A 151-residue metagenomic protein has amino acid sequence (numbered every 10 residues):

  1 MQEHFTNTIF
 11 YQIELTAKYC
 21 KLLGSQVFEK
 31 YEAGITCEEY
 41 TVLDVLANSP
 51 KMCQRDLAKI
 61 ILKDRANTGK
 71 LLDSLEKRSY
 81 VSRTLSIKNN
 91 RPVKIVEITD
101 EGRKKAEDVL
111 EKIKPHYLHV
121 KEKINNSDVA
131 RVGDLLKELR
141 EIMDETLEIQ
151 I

Functional and structural regions predicted by a protein language model:
M1-H4, N126-I151: C-terminal regulatory/oligomerization modules of transcriptional regulators
M1-Y31, Y80: N-terminal leader segment of winged-helix/HTH proteins
T16, C20-L23, V27, I61 (+3 more regions): Alpha-helical linker/hinge and terminal dimerization helices associated with HTH transcriptional regulators
L22-A66: N-terminal helix-turn-helix DNA-binding core of bacterial DNA-binding proteins
L43, L57, L72-R78: Basic amphipathic alpha-helical segments that dock to polyanions
D73-D134: Charged, amphipathic alpha-helical coiled-coil/dimerization segments
